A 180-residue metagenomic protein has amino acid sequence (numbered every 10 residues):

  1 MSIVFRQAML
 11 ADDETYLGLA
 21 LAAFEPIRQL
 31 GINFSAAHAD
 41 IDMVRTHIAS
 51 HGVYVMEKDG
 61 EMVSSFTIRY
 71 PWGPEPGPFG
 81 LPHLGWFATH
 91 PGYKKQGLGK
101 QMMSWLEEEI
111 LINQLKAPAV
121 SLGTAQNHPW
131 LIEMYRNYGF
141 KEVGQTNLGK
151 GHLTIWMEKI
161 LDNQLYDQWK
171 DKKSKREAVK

Functional and structural regions predicted by a protein language model:
M1-A11, N163-K180: Conserved N-terminal entry element of GNAT/NAT acetyltransferase domains
L10, G18-G92, M103-S104, E109 (+1 more regions): Acetyl-CoA-dependent GNAT
E57-D59, E158-L161: Active-site beta-strand termini and strand-to-loop segments that position acidic
P74-E75, G144-G149: Short proline/glycine-enriched turn/loop segments at secondary-structure junctions
H90-S104, A125-E133, N137: Conserved glycine-rich acetyl-CoA-binding loop
L106, K116-I132, L148-L153, I160: Conserved beta-strand-loop-alpha-helix junction that forms the acyl-donor binding cleft
Y135-Q145: Conserved acetyl-CoA-binding loop of GNAT-fold acetyltransferases
